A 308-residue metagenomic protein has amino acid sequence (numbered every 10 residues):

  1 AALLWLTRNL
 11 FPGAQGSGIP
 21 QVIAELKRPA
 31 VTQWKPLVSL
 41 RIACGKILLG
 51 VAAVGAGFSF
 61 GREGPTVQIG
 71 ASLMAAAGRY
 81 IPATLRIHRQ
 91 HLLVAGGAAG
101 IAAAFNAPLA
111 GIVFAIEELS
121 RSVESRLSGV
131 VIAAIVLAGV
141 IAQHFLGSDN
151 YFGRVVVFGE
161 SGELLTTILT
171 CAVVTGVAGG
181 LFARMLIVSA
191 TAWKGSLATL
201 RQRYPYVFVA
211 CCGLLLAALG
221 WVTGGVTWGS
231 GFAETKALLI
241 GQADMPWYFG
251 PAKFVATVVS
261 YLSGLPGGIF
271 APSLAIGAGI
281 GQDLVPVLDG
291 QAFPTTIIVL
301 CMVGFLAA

Functional and structural regions predicted by a protein language model:
A1-A308: Alpha-helical transmembrane segments and immediately membrane-proximal extracytoplasmic
